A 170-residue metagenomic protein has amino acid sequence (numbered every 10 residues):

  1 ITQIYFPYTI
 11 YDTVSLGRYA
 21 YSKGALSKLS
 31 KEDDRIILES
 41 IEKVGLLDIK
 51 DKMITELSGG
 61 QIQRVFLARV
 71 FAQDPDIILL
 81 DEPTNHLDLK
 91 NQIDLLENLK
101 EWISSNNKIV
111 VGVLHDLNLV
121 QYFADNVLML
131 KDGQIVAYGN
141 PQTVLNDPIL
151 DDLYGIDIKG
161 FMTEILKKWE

Functional and structural regions predicted by a protein language model:
S15, S30-I49: Conserved ABC ATPase "signature" region
M53-L57, Q61: Conserved ABC ATPase signature
I78-E82: Catalytic Walker B motif of ABC-type/P-loop ATPase nucleotide-binding domains
V120-Y122: A short, surface-exposed alpha-helical micro-motif characterized by mixed small hydrophobic and charged/polar residues
Y138-G139: ABC ATPase "signature
D147, D151-E170: ABC ATPase nucleotide-binding domains
